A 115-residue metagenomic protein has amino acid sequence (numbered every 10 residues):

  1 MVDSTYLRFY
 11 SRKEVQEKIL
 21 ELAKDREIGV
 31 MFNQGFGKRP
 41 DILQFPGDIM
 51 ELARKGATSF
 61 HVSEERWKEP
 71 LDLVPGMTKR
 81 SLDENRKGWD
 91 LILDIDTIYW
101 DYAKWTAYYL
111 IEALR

Functional and structural regions predicted by a protein language model:
M1-D90, W100: DNA replication initiation on ssDNA origins
D83-E84, A113-R115: Short, surface-exposed linear patches
G88-L93, R115: Histidine-centered divalent-metal-coordination microenvironment in nucleic-acid enzymes
T97-L114: A short, contiguous, amphipathic alpha-helix enriched in charged residues
